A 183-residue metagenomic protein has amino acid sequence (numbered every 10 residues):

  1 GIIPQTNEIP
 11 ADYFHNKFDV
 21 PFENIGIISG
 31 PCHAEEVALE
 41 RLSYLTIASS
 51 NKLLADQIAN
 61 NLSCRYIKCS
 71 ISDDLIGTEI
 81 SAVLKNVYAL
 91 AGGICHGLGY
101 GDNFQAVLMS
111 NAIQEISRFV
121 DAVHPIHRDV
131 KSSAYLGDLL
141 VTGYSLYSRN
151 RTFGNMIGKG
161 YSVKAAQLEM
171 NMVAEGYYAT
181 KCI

Functional and structural regions predicted by a protein language model:
G1-E40, I58: Rossmann-like NAD(P)(H) cofactor-binding subdomain of soluble oxidoreductases
I3, S29-E35, S49-N51, D73-T78 (+4 more regions): Glycine-rich beta-alpha junction loops
I3-P4, A55, T142, G176: Alpha-helix N-cap/loop-to-helix initiation residues
T6, S50, G101, L108 (+2 more regions): Catalytic cores of large soluble enzymes that bind and process phosphate-bearing ligands
E8-I9, Q114, Y177-K181: A generic alpha-helix surface/boundary motif
F14-N24, L42-D129: Internal alpha-helical scaffold of NAD(P)-dependent oxidoreductase catalytic cores
K85, G92-H96, D121-I183: NAD(P)-dependent Rossmann-like dehydrogenase/reductase catalytic/cofactor-binding core
